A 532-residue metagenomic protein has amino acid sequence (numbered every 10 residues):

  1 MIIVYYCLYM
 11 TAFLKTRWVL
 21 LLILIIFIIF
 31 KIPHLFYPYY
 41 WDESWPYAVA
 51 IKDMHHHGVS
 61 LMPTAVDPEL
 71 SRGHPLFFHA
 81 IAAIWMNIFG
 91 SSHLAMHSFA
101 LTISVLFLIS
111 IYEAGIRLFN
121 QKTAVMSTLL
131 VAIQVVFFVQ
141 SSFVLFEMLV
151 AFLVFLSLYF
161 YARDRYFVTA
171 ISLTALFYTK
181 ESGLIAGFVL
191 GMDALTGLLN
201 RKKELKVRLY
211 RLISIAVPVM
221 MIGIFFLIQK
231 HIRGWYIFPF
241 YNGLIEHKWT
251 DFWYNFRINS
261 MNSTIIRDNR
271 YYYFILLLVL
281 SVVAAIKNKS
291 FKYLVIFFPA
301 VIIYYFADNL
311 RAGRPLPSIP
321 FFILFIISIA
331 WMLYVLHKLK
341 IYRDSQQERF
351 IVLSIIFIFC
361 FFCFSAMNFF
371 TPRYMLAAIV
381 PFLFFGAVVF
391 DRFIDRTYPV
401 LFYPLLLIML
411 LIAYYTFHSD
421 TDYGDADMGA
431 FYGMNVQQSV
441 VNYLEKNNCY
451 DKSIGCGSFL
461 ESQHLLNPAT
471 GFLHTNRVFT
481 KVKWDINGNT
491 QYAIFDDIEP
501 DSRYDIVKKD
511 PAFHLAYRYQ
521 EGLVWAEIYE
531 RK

Functional and structural regions predicted by a protein language model:
Y5, L20-L24, I171, I215-M220 (+4 more regions): Signature aromatic-anchored transmembrane alpha helix within multi-pass, membrane-resident enzymes that catalyze glycan
K15-W41, V217-I232, M409-T416: Transmembrane signal-anchor helices characteristic of membrane glycosylation enzymes that use polyprenol
I25, S98-L118, L156: Transmembrane-helix motifs of polytopic, lipid-linked glycan transferases
F27-F30, P46-G73, F77-A80, I84: Extracytosolic helix-loop segments that constitute the early lumenal/periplasmic catalytic or substrate-binding loops
Y40, V136-E147, T371: Short acidic/glycine- and proline-prone juxtamembrane loop motifs at membrane-interface regions of multi-pass membrane
L76-A80, I88-I109, Q140: Loop-to-helix entry region of an early transmembrane alpha helix in multi-pass inner-membrane enzymes
R208-A285, Y293-G313, F362, I408-Y415: Membrane-lumen/periplasm interface segments of specific transmembrane helices in polyprenyl phosphate-linked
L401-Q463, P468: Membrane-embedded, lumen/periplasm-facing catalytic core of multi-pass transferases that use lipid-linked donors
